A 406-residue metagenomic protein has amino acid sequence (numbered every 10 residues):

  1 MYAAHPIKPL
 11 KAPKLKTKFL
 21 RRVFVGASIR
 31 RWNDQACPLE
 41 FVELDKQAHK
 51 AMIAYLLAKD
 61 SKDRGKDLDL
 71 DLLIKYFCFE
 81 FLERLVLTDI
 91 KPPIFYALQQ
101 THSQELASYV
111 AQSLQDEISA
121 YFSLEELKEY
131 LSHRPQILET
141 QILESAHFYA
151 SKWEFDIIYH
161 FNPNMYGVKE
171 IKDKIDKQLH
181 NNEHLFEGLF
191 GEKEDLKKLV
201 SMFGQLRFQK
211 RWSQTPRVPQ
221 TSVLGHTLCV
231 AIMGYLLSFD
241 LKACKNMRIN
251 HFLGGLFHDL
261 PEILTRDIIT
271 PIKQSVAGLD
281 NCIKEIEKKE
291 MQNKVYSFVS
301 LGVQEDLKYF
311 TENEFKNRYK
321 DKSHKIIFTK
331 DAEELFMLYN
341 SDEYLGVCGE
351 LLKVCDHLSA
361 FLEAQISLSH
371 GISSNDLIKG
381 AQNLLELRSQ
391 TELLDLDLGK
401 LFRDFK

Functional and structural regions predicted by a protein language model:
M1-K406: Alpha-helical, largely C-terminal catalytic domains that coordinate divalent metal ions via clustered Asp/Glu/His
